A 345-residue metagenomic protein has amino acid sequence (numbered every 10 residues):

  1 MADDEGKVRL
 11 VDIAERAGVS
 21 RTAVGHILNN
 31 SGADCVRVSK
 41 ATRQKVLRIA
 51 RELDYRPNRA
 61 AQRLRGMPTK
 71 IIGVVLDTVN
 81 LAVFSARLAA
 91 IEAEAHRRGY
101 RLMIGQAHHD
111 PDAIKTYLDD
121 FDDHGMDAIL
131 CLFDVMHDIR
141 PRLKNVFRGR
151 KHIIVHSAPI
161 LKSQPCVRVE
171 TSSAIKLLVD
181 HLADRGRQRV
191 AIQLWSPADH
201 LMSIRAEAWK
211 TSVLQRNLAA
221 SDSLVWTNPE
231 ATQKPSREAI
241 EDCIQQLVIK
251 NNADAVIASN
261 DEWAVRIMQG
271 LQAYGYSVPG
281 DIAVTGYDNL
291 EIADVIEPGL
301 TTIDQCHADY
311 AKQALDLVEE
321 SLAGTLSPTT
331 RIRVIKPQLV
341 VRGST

Functional and structural regions predicted by a protein language model:
M1-E5, M67-D184, A198, Q245-K250: Alpha-helical recognition/docking segments in bacterial nutrient-uptake and carbohydrate-utilization systems
M1-M67: N-terminal helix-turn-helix DNA-binding module of bacterial transcription factors
I13, V46, I72, I91 (+8 more regions): Hydrophobic structural packing positions in well-ordered secondary structure
A14, A50, A95, N145-F147 (+2 more regions): A generic structural signal for well-ordered alpha-helical segments
L53, R98, R148-R150, R216 (+1 more regions): Helix C-cap/helix->beta junction micro-motif
D77-A86, G105-A113, V135, C166-L177 (+5 more regions): Hinge/beta->alpha junction and helix N-cap segments in small-molecule ligand-binding domains
R189, A220-S223, S277-V284: Short acidic capping loops at alpha-helix termini that bridge into adjacent secondary structure
R237, E241-T345: Flexible loop/turn connectors
